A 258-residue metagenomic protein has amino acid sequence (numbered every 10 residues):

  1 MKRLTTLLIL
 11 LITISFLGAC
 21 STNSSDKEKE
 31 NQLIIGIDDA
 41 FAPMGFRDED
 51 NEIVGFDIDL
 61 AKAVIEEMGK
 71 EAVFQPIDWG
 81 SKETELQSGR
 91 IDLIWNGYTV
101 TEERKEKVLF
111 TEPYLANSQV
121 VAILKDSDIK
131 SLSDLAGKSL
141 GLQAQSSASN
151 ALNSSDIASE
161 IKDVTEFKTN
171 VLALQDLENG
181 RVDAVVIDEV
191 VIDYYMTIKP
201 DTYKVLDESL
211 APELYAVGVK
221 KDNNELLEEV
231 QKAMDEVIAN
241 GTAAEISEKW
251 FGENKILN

Functional and structural regions predicted by a protein language model:
F16-A19: C-terminal motif of bacterial Sec signal peptides marking the signal peptidase cleavage site
T22-S25, S147-T165, K204-D207, M234-N258: Ligand-binding clefts/hinges and TM-proximal coupling segments of bilobed small-molecule sensing domains
D26-G97: Extracytoplasmic small-molecule ligand-binding "clamshell" domains of the periplasmic binding protein/Venus flytrap
D39, A116-I123, E189, D193-M234 (+1 more regions): Periplasmic-binding protein-like
G45-E49, A61-G69, A148-F167, M196-P200: Ligand-binding cleft/hinge of the Venus flytrap
I58-E67, D126, S133-D134, S139 (+2 more regions): Extended ligand-binding regions for polar small-molecule ligands
K62, E71-D134, K204, S209: Acidic, polar ligand-binding/catalytic clefts
Y98-E106, A151-S154, D176-N179, D183-P212: A ligand-binding cleft/hinge motif common to bilobed small-molecule-binding domains
